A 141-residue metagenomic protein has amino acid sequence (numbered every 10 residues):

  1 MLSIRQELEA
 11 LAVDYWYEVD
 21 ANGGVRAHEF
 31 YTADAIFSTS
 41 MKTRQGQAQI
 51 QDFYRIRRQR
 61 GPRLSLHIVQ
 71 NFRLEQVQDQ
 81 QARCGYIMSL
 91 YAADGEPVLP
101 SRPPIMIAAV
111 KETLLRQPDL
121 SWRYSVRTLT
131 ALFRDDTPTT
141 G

Functional and structural regions predicted by a protein language model:
M1-S3, G141: Basic/polar N-terminal segments that are highly enriched at the extreme N-terminus, encompassing both cleavable
I4-D20: Short, aromatic-enriched amphipathic alpha-helices that serve as compact interaction elements
L11, G24-L90: A solvent-exposed, acidic/Ser-Thr-rich amphipathic alpha-helical stretch
A21-R26, L120-S121: Surface-exposed helix-capping loop/turn segments at secondary-structure junctions
Q59-G141: A beta-strand edge to alpha-helix "cap/lid" segment located at domain peripheries
